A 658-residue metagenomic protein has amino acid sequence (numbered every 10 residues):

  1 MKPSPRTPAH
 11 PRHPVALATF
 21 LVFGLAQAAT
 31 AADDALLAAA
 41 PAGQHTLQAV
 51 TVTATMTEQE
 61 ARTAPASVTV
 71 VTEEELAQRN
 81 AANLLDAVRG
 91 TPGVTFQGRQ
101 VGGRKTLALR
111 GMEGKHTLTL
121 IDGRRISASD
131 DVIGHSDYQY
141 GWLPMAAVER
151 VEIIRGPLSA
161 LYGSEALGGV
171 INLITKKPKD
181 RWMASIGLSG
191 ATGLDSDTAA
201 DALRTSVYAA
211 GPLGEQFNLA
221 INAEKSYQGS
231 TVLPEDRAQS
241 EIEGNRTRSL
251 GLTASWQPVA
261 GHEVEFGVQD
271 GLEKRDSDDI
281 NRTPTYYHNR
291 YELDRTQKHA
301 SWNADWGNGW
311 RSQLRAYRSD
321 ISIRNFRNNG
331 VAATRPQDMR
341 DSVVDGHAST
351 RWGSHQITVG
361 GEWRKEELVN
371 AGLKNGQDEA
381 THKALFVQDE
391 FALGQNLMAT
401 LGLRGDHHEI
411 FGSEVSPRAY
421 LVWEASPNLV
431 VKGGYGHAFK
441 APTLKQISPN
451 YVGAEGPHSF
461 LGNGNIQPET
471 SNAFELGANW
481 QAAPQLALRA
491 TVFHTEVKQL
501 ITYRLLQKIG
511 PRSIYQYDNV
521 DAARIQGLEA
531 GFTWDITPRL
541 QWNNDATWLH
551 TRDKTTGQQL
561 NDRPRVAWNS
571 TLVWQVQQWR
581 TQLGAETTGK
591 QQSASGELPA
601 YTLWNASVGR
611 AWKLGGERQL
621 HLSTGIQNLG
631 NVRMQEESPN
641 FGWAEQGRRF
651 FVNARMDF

Functional and structural regions predicted by a protein language model:
P8, A16, F20, L47 (+4 more regions): Conserved C-terminal beta-signal and adjacent last beta-strands/turns of outer-membrane beta-barrel proteins
T53, L85-A128: Extracytoplasmic beta-strand/coil segments of soluble accessory domains associated with Gram-negative outer-membrane
L84-A87, K105-A108, T119-L120, D137-G141 (+3 more regions): N-terminal periplasmic accessory domains that precede and gate Gram-negative outer-membrane beta-barrel machines
R125-R155: Short acidic/polar hinge/loop motifs at secondary-structure boundaries that mediate gating or recognition
K179-Y291: Periplasmic-side early beta-strands and strand-to-turn transitions of outer-membrane beta-barrels
G187, A392-N396, F493-E496, Q516-Q592 (+1 more regions): Gram-negative outer-membrane beta-barrel transporters
L272-K274, G372-G376, E409-E414, W423 (+5 more regions): Surface-exposed extracellular loop regions of Gram-negative outer-membrane beta-barrel proteins, predominantly
T283-D305, Q337-R340, E424, H437-R489 (+4 more regions): Outer-membrane beta-barrel signature, preferentially recognizing the C-terminal barrel domain of Gram-negative
